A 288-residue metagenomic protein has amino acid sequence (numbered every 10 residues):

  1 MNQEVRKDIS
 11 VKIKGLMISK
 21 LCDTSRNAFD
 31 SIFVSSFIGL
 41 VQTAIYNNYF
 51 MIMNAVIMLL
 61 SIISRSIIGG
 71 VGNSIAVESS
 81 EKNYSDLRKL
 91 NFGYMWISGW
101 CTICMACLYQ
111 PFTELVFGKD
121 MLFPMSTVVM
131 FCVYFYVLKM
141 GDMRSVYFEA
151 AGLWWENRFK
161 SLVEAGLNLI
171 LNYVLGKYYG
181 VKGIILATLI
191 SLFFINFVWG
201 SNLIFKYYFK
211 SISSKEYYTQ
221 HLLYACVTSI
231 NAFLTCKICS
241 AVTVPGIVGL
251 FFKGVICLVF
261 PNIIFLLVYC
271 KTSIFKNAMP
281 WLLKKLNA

Functional and structural regions predicted by a protein language model:
M1-A28, G70-S85, K206-L222, P280: Interhelical loop/hinge segments that connect adjacent transmembrane helices in multipass membrane
V5-K12, L16, F33-N54, D120-V128 (+1 more regions): Interfacial/gating helices of multi-pass transporter permease domains
K14-G15, D30-F33, A44-S61, N91-W96 (+2 more regions): Alpha-helical transmembrane segments of polytopic membrane transporters and translocases
Y49, M53-N91, S145-A150: Helix-loop junctions and terminal segments of transmembrane helices in multi-pass membrane transport/translocation
L60, Y84-L138, G166-K177, C226-F233: Alpha-helical transmembrane segments of multi-pass membrane transport and lipid-handling proteins
C132-E164, V174, Y178: Membrane-interface junctions at transmembrane-helix termini in multi-pass inner-membrane proteins
W155, L162-F197, C236-I256: Membrane-interface helix-loop junctions in multi-pass transport and translocation proteins
F233-A288: Membrane-proximal transmembrane or re-entrant/amphipathic helices at the cytosolic face
